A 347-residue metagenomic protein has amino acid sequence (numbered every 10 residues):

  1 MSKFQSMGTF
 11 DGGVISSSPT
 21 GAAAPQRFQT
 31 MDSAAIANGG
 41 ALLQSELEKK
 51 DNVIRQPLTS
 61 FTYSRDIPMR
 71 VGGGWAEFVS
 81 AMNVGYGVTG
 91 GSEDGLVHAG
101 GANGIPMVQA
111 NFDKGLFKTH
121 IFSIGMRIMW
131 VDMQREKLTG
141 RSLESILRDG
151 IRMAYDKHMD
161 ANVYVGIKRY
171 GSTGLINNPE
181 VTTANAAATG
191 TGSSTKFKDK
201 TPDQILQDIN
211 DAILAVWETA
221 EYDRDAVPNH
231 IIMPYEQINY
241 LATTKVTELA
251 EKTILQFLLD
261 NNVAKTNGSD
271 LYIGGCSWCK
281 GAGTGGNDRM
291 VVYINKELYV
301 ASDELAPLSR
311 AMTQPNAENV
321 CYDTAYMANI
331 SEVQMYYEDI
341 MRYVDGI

Functional and structural regions predicted by a protein language model:
S2-D66, A242-I347: Sequence/fold signature of self-assembling virion shell proteins
A34, N38-S45, K49, F117 (+3 more regions): Alpha-helix boundary/N-cap detector
G40-I124: Assembly/oligomerization interface modules of large self-assembling protein complexes
L42, K49-E77, L116, I209-H230 (+2 more regions): Short, surface-exposed loop and linker segments with low hydrophobicity and enrichment for Pro/Ser/Thr
T89-G91, Y164, M233: Charged, low-complexity intrinsically disordered segments
S123-D208: Alpha-helical scaffold segments that mediate packing/assembly in large oligomeric complexes
R169-S172, E180-T182, E236-Y240, K280 (+1 more regions): Short, catalytically relevant binding-site loops at active-site mouths
I176-K252: Extended, solvent-exposed, turn-rich assembly/linker loops in the middle of proteins
